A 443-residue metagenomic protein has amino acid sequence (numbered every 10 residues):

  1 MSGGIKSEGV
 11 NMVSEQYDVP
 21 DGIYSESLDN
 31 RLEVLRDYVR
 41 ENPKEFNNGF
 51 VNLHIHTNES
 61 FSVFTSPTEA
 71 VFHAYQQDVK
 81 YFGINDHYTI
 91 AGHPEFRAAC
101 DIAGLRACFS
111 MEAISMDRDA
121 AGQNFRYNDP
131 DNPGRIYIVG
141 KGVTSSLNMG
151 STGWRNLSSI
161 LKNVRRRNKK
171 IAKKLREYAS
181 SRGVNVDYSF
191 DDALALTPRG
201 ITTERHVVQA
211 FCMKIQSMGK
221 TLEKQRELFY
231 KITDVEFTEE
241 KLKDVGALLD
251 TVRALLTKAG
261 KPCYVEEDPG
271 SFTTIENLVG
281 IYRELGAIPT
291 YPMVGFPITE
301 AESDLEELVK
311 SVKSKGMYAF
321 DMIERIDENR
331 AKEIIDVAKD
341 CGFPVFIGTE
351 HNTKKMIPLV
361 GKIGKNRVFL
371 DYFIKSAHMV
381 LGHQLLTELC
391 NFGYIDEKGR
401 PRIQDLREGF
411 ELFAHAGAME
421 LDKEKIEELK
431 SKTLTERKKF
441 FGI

Functional and structural regions predicted by a protein language model:
S2-R135, L248-G286, Y291-I357, K365 (+2 more regions): An N-terminally biased module of ancient metal coordination in phosphate/nucleic-acid-related enzymes
R126-A179, S314-D327: Active-site gating/metal-coordination segments in enzymes
L147-E227: Non-catalytic, alpha-helical, charged scaffold/linker segments that couple or flank catalytic or architectural cores
R205-E267, T274-L285: Conserved acidic, metal-coordinating active-site core of Asp-based, Mg2+-dependent phosphoryl-transfer enzymes
